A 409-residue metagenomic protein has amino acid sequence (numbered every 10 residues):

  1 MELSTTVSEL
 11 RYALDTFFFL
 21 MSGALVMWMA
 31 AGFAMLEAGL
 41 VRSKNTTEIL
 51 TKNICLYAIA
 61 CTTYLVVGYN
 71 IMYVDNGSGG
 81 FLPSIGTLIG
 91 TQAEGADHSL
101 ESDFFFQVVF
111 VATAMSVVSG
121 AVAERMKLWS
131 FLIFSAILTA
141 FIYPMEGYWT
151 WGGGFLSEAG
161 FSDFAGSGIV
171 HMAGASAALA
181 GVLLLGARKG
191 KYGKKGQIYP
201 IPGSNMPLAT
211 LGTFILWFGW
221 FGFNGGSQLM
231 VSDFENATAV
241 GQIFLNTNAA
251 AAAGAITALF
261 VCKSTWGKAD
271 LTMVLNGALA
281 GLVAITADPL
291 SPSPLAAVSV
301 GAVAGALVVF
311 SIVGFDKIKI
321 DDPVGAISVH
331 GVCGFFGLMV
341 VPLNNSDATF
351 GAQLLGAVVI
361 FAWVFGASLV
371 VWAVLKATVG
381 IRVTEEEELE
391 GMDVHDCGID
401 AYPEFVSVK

Functional and structural regions predicted by a protein language model:
M1-K409: Hydrophobic alpha-helical transmembrane bundles of multi-pass membrane proteins
